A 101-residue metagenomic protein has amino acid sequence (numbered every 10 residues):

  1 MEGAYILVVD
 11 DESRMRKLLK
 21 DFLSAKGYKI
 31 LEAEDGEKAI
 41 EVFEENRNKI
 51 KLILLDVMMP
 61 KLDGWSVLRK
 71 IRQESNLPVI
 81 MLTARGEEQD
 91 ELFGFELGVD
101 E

Functional and structural regions predicted by a protein language model:
M1-L7: Non-catalytic signal-transmission and effector/linker regions of two-component phosphorelay proteins
L7, E32-L52: Acidic, metal-coordinating helix/loop segments flanking the phosphotransfer/catalytic sites of two-component signaling
K17-A25: Charged docking surfaces used in two-component/phosphorelay signaling
D35-K38, D63-S66, D90: Acidic catalytic/metal-coordinating carboxylates
E44-N48, K70-L77, L97: Conserved phosphotransfer cores of two-component systems
D56, T83: Active-site residues of response regulator receiver
M59: Receiver (REC) domain active-site loop signature in two-component systems and cognate sites in sensor histidine kinases
